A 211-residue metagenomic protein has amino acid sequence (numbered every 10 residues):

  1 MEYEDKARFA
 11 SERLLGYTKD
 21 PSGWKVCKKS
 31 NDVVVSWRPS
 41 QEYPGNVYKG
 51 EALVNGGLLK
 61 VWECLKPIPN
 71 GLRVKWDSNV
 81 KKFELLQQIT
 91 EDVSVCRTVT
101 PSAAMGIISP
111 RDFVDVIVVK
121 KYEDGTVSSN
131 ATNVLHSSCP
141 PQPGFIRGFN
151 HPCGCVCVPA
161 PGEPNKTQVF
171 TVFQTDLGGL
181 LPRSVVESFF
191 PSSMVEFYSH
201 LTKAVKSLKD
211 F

Functional and structural regions predicted by a protein language model:
M1-F211: Eukaryotic helix-grip
